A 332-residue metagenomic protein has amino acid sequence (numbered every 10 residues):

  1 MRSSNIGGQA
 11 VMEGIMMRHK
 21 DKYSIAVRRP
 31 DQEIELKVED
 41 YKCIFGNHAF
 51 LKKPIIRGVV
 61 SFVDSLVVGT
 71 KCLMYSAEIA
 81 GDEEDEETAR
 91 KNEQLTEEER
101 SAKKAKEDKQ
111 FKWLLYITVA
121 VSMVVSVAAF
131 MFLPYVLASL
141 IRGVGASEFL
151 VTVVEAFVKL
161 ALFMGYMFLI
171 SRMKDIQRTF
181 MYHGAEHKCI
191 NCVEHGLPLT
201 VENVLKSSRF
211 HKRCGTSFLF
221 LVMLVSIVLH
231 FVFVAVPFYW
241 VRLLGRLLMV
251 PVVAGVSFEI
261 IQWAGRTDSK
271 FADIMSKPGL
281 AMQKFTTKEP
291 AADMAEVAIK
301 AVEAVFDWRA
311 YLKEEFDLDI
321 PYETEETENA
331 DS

Functional and structural regions predicted by a protein language model:
M1, N5, A10-V11, F45-K52 (+2 more regions): Cytosolic juxtamembrane amphipathic/interface segments immediately preceding and feeding into a transmembrane helix
M1-E93: Divalent-cation
R2-G7, V11, I15-M17, K91 (+5 more regions): Polar-ligand-bearing catalytic/cofactor-coordination segments of membrane-embedded or membrane-tethered inner-membrane
M17-S24, T118-V127, F180: Alpha-helical transmembrane segments of integral membrane proteins, especially early/N-terminal helices
F50-Y75, E155-F180, V250-R266: Hydrophobic alpha-helical membrane-embedded segments
Y75, I79, S122-S147, V222-L247 (+2 more regions): Juxtamembrane "helix exit" motif at the C-terminal ends of alpha-helical transmembrane segments in multi-pass membrane
E86-G143, S147-M173: Hydrophobic alpha-helical segments characteristic of transmembrane helices in integral membrane transporters
Q110-A128, S208-F231: Transmembrane alpha-helical segments and their cytosolic interface motifs in multi-pass membrane proteins
